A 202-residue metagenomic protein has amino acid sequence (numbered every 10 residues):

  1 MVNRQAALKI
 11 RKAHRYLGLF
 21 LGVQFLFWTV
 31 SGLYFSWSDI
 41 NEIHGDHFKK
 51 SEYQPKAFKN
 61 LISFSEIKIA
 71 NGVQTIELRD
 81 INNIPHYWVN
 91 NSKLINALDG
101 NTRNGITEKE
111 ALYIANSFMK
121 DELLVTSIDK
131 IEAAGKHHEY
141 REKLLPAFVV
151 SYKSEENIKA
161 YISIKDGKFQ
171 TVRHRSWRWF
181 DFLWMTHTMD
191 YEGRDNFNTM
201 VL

Functional and structural regions predicted by a protein language model:
V2-F58, E192-L202: Internal alpha-helical transmembrane segments
K9-A13, L17, D121-K153: Cytoplasmic juxtamembrane interface segments
W28, W37, W88, W177-W179 (+1 more regions): A residue-identity detector for tryptophan
H44-I76, R103-H138: Short, non-transmembrane alpha-helical segments in secretory-pathway proteins
E66-S92, H137-A160: Exposed beta-strand-loop-beta-strand "reactive/processing" segments of non-cytosolic proteins
L98-G105, E110-L124, L145-E192: Extended, hydrophilic extramembrane loops/domains of integral membrane proteins
E142, M185-T186, F197-N198: Hydrophobic alpha-helical segments
